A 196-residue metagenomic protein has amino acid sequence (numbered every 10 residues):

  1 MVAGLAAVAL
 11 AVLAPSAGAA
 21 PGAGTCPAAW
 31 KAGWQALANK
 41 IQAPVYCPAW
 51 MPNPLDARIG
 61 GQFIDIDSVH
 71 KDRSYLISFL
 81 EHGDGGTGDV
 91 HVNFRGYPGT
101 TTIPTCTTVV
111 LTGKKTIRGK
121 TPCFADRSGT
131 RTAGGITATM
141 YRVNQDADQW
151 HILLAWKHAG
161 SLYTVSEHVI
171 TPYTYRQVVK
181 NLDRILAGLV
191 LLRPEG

Functional and structural regions predicted by a protein language model:
M1-A20: Secretory targeting and sorting signals
S16-T25, V169-I170: Charged, low-complexity surface segments at secondary-structure and domain boundaries
G22-S161: Short, solvent-exposed recognition patches
A159-G196: Surface-exposed amphipathic alpha-helical segments
